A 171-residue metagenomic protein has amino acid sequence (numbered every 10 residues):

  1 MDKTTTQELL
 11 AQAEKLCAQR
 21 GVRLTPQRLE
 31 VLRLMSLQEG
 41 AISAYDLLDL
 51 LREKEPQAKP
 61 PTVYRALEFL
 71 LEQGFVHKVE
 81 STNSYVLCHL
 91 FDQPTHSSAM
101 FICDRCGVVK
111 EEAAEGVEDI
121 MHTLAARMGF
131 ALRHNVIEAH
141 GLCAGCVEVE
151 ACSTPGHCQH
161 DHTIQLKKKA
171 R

Functional and structural regions predicted by a protein language model:
Q7-G21: Short, Lys/Arg-enriched N-terminal segment that forms or immediately precedes the first helix of a structured domain
L24-Q27: Short helix-coil-helix linker/hinge
L29-L34: Pre-recognition alpha-helix immediately N-terminal to the DNA-recognition helix within helix-turn-helix or winged-helix
Q38-S43: Short capping segments at the starts of secondary-structure elements
D46-R52, V63: A short acidic, leucine-rich amphipathic alpha-helix
V63-Q73: Basic amphipathic alpha-helical segments that dock to polyanions
E72-H162, K169: Non-DNA-binding regulatory cores of transcription-related proteins, predominantly C-terminal effector-binding
